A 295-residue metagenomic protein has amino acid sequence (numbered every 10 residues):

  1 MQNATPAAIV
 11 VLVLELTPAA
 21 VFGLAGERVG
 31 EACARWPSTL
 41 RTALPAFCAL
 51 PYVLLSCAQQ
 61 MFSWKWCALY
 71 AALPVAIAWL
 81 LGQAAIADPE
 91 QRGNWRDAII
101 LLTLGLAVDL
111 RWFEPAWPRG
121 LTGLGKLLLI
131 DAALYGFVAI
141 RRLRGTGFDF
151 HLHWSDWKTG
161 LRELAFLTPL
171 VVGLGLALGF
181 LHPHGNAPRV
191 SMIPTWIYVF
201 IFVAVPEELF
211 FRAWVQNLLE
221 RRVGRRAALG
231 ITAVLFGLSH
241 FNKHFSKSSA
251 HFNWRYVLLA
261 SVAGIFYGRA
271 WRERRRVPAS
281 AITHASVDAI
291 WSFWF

Functional and structural regions predicted by a protein language model:
T5-T17, F62-V75, G123-G136, P194 (+2 more regions): Structural signature of hydrophobic alpha-helical transmembrane segments
P6-L14, L40-P51, L55, K65-Y70 (+7 more regions): Alpha-helical transmembrane segments of integral membrane proteins
A8-A32: N-terminal signal-anchor/start-transfer transmembrane helix
I9-V10, A20, F166-F295: Transmembrane helix-loop-helix hairpins at the membrane interface of multi-pass integral membrane proteins
G23-E31, L80-D88, L110-R111, F137-G147 (+2 more regions): Structural signal for the C-terminal ends of transmembrane alpha-helices and the immediately following loop
R28-L40, M61, A84-W95, G147-K158 (+1 more regions): Membrane-interface helix-boundary motifs at transmembrane edges
T39-R141: Alpha-helical transmembrane segments in multi-pass membrane proteins
D109-A204: Juxtamembrane helix-loop-helix connectors linking adjacent transmembrane helices in multi-pass membrane enzymes
